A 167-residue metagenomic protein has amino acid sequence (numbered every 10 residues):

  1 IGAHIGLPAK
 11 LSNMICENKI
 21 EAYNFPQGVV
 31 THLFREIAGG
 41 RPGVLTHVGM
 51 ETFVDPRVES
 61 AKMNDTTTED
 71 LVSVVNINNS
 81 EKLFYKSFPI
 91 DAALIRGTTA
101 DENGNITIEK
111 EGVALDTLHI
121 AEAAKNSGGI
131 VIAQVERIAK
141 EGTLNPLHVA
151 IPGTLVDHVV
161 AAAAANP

Functional and structural regions predicted by a protein language model:
I1-P167: Conserved alpha/beta enzyme-core scaffold
